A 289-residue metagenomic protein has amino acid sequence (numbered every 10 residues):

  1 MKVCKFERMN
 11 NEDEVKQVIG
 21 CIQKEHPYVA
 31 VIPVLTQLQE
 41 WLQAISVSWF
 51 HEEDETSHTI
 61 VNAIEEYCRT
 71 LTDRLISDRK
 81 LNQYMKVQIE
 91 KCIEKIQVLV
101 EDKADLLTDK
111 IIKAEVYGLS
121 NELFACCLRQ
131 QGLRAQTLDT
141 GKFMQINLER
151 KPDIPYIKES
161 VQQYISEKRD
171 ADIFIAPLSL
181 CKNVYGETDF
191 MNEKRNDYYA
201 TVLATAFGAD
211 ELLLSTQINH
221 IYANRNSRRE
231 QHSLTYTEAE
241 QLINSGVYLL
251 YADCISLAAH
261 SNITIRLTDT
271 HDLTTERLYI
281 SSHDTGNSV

Functional and structural regions predicted by a protein language model:
M1-M85, K91-E101, D105, K113-V289: C-terminal catalytic "cap/lid" subdomain
